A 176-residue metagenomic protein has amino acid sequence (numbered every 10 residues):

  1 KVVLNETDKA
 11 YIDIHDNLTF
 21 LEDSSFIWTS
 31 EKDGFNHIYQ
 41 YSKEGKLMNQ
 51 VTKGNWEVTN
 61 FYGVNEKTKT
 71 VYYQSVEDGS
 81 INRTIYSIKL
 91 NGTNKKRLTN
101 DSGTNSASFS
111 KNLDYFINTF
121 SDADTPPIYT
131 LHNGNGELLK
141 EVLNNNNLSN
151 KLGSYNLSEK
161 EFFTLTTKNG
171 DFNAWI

Functional and structural regions predicted by a protein language model:
K1-K9, D13-N17, N60-Y62, Q74 (+1 more regions): Non-catalytic accessory segments flanking enzyme active sites
V2, N49-Q50: Intrinsically disordered, low-complexity Ser/Thr/Pro-rich tracts
T19-G34, Y41-S42, V51-T52, V64-N65 (+3 more regions): Beta-strand C-termini and the immediately following turn/loop, strongest in propeller blades
H37-Y39, T84-Y86, I128-T130: A short loop-to-beta-strand structural motif that recurs across blades of beta-propeller domains
S42-K46, K89-T93, G134-N135: Short loop/turn segments that connect beta-strands within beta-propeller blades
L47, V58-G63: A structural signal for short, hydrophobic beta-strand segments that form beta-sheets in beta-rich/all-beta domains
N55: Catalytic nucleophile-loop/oxyanion-hole region of alpha/beta-hydrolase and closely related hydrolase-like folds
E77, R83-K89, T93: Glycine-rich phosphate-binding "P-loop"
